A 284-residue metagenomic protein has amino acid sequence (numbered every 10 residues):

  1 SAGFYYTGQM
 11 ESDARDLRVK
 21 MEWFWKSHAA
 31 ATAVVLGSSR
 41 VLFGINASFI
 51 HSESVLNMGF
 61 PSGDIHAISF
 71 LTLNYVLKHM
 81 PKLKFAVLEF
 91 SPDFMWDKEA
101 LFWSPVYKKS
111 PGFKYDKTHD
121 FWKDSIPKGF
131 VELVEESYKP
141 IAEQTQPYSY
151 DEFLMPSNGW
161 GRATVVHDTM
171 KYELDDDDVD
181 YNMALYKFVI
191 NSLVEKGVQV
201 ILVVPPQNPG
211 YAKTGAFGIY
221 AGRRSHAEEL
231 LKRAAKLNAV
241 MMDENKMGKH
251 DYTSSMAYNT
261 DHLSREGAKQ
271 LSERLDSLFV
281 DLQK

Functional and structural regions predicted by a protein language model:
S1-T32: N-terminal secretory targeting modules
L36, R40-D120: Membrane-embedded segments
S69-L73, V179-K187, Y220-L230: Well-ordered, non-membrane alpha-helical segments in soluble/globular domains
F90, E99-Q199: Secreted/periplasmic serine-hydrolase-like ester/acetyl group-modifying domain
K187-I201, L230-M241: A structural motif corresponding to the C-terminal end of an alpha-helix and its immediate exit/capping segment
I190-G218: Active-site segments of SGNH/GDSL-like serine hydrolases that catalyze O-acetyl group transfer/hydrolysis on lipids
P209-D243: Substrate-gating cap/lid alpha-helix
M256-K284: Histidine-centered active-site loop/cap adjacent to the catalytic His in serine esterases/O-acetyl transfer systems
